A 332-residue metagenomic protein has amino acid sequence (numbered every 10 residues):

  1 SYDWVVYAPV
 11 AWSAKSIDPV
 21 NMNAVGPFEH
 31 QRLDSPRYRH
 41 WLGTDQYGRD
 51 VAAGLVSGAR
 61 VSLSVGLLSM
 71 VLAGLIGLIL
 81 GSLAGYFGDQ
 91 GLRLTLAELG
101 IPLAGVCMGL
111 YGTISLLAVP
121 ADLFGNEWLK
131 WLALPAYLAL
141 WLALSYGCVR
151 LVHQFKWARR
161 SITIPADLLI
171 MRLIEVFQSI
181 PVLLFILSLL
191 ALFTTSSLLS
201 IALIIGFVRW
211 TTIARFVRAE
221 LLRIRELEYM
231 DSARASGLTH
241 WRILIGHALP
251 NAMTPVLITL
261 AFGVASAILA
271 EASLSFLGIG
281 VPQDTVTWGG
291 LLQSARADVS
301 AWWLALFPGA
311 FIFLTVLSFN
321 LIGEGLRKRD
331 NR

Functional and structural regions predicted by a protein language model:
S1-G74, L78, S82-W157, I245 (+4 more regions): Gly/Trp-centered helix-boundary motif
V56, L68-L75, L173, L189 (+4 more regions): Hydrophobic residues within alpha-helical transmembrane segments of multi-pass solute transporters/permease subunits
R60-I76, F185, L222, W241-S273 (+1 more regions): Transmembrane alpha-helices
I76-L80, S200, F207-L221, F319-L326 (+1 more regions): Membrane-embedded alpha-helices of multi-pass transport/permease systems
L83-A84, L189-L190, V217, M230 (+2 more regions): Hydrophobic alpha-helical interface/terminus motif in multipass membrane transporters
P135-I174, L183-G246, I258-L260, V264: Membrane-cytosol interface at the C-terminal ends of specific transmembrane alpha-helices in multi-pass membrane
Q178, A191-F193, I205-G206, A219-L221 (+2 more regions): Glycine-rich helix-loop "coupling/hinge" segments at transmembrane-helix boundaries in multipass transporters
